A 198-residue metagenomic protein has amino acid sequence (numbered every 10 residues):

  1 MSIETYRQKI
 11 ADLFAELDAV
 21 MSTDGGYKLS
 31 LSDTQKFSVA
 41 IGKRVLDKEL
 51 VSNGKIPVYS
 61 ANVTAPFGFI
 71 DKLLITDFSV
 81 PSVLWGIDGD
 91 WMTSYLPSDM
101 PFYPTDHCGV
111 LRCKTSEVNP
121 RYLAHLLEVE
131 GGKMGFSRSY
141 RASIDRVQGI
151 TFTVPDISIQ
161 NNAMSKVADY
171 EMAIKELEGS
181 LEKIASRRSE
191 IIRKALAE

Functional and structural regions predicted by a protein language model:
M1-T64, D156-E198: Non-catalytic DNA-recognition/assembly elements of restriction-modification systems
S32-V154: DNA target-recognition domains and sequence-specific DNA-contacting regions of bacterial/archaeal
